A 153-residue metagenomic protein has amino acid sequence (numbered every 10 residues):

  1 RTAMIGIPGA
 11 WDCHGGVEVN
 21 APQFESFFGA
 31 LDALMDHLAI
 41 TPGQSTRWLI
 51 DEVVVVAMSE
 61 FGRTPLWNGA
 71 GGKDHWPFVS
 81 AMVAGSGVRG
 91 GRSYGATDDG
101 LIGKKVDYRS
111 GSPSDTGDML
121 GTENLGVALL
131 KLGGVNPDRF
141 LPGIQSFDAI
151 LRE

Functional and structural regions predicted by a protein language model:
R1-P8: Short coil-to-beta-strand
A10-E153: Feature marks hydrolase-like catalytic cores characterized by long aromatic- and Gly/Pro-rich stretches
